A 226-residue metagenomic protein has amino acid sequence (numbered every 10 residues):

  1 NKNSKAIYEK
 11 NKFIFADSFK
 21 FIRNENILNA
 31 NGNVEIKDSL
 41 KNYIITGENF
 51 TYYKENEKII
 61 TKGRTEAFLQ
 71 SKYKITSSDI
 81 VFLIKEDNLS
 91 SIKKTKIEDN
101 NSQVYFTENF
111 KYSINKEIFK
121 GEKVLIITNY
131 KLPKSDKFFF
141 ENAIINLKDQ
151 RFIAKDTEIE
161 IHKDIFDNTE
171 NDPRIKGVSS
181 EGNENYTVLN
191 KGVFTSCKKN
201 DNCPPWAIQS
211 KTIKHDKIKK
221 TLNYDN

Functional and structural regions predicted by a protein language model:
N1-N226: Structural signature for solvent-exposed beta-strand/loop edge elements and short helix-capping sites, enriched
